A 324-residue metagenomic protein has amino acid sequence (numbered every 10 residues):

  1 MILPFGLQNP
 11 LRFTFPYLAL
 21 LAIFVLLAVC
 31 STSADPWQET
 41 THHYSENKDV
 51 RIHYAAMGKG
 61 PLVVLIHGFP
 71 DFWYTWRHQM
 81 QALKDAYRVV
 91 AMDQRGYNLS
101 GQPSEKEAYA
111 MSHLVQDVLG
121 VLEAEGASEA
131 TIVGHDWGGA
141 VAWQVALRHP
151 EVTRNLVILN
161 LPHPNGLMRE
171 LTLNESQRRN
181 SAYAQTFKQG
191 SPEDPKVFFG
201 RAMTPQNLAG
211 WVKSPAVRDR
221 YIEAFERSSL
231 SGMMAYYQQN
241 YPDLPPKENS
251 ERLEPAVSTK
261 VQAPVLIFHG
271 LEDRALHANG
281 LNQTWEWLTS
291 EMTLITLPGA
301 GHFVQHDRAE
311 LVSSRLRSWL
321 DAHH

Functional and structural regions predicted by a protein language model:
I2-G6, P10-L62, D85-Y87, S128 (+2 more regions): Alpha/beta-hydrolase fold catalytic core
A22, A28, W76, L156 (+1 more regions): Local alpha-helix boundary/kink/capping signal
D35-H43, V50-I52, L62, V90 (+5 more regions): Flexible "cap/lid" subdomain of the alpha/beta-hydrolase fold that forms the substrate-access gate
A56-L99: Conserved HGGG/HGGXW glycine-rich cap/lid loop of the alpha/beta-hydrolase fold
F72-W73, A140, A300: A short, glycine- and basic residue-enriched loop/turn that sits immediately adjacent to a domain's principal
A300-A309, S313: Catalytic histidine-centered segment of alpha/beta-hydrolase-like enzymes
